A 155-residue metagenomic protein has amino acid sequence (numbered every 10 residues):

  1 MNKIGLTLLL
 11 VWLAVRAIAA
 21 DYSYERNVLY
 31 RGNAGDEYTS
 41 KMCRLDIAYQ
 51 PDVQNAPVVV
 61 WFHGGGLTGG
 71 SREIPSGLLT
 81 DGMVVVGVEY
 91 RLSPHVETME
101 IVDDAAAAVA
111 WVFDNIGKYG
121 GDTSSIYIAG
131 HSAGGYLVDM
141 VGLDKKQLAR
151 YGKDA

Functional and structural regions predicted by a protein language model:
N2-L10: Sec-dependent signal peptide recognition, specifically the positively charged N-region followed immediately by
L9-A19: Hydrophobic h-region of N-terminal signal peptides that target proteins for export in Gram-negative bacteria
A19-V53: N-terminal cap/lid segment of alpha/beta-hydrolase-fold proteins
N55-G64: Short beta-strand element of the alpha/beta-hydrolase
P57, M83, S125: Alpha/beta-hydrolase fold active-site loops
G65, E89-V96: Short beta-to-alpha linker loops that shape the active-site pocket of alpha/beta-hydrolase fold enzymes
S71-V88: Short amphipathic alpha-helix adjacent to the substrate-entry channel of hydrolases
A110-A155: Primarily recognizes the serine-hydrolase "nucleophile elbow" in alpha/beta-hydrolase and SGNH/GDSL folds
